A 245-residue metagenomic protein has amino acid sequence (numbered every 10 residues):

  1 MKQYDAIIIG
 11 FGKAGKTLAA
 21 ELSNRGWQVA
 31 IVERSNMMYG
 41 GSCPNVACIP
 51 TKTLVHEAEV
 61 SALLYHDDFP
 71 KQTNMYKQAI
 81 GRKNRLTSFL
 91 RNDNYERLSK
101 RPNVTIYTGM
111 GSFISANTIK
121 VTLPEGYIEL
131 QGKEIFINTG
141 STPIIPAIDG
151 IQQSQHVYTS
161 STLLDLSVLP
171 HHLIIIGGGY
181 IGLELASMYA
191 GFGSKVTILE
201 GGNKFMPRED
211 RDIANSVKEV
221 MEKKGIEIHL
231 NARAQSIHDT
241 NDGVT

Functional and structural regions predicted by a protein language model:
K2-Y4, E21-W27, E33-L169, T197 (+4 more regions): Glycine-rich flavin
D5-I31, I175, G182-G191: N-terminal Rossmann-like FAD-binding beta1-loop-alpha1 element of flavoenzymes
I9, R85-L86, I176, R208: Residue-level marker of alpha-helix boundaries and capping positions
G12, M110-S112, G179, A232-R233: Conserved acidic residues
K16, N92-D93, L183, N215: Residue-level marker for well-ordered alpha-helical positions
S167-E209: Rossmann-like NAD(P)H-binding beta-loop-alpha module
S187, I226, R233: N-terminal Rossmann-like NAD(P)+-binding domain of SDR-like oxidoreductases, especially those catalyzing
K218-I226, L230: ALDH superfamily catalytic-core signature
